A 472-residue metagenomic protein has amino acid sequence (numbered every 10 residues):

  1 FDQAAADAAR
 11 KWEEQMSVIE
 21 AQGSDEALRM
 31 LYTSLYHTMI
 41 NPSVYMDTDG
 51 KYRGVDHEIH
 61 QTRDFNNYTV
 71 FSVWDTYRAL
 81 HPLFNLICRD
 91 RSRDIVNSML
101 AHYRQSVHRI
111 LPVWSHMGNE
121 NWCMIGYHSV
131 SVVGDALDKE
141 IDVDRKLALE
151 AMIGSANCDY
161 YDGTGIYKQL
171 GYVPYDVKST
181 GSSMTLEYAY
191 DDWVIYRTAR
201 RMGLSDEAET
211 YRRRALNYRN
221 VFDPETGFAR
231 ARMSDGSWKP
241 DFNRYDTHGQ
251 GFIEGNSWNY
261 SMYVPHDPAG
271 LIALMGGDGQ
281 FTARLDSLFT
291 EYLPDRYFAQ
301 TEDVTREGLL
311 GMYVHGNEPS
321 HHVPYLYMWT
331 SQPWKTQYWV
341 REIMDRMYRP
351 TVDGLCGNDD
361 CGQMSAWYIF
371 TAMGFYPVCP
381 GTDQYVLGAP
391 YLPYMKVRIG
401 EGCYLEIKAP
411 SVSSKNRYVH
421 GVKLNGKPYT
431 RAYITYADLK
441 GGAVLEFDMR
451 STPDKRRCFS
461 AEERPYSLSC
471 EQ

Functional and structural regions predicted by a protein language model:
F1-N67, A101, H108-I110, D142 (+3 more regions): Acidic/polar, glycine-enriched structural segments that form the non-catalytic walls/loops of the carbohydrate-binding
N41-M46, R104-I110, Y160-Y161, R219-F228: Secretory-pathway/luminal and periplasmic proteins that interact with or process carbohydrate-rich
Q61-Y68, R109-Y127: Aromatic/His-enriched, Gly/Pro-containing loop or helix-boundary segments that lie immediately adjacent to catalytic
R63-R78, F84-C88, G126, V130 (+4 more regions): Active-site core of glycosidic bond-cleaving carbohydrate-active enzymes
D94-N97, H116-I125, A136-K139: Mobile, glycine-rich extracellular loop/lid and propeptide segments that shape or gate substrate/ligand access
M99-S106, V113-W114, A199: Primarily short, surface-exposed interaction patches in extracytoplasmic proteins
E120-C123, H322, T351-V352, C356 (+4 more regions): TerminUS-proximal long segments
G400, L424-K427: Short strand-turn-strand beta-turns centered on an Asx-Gly dipeptide
